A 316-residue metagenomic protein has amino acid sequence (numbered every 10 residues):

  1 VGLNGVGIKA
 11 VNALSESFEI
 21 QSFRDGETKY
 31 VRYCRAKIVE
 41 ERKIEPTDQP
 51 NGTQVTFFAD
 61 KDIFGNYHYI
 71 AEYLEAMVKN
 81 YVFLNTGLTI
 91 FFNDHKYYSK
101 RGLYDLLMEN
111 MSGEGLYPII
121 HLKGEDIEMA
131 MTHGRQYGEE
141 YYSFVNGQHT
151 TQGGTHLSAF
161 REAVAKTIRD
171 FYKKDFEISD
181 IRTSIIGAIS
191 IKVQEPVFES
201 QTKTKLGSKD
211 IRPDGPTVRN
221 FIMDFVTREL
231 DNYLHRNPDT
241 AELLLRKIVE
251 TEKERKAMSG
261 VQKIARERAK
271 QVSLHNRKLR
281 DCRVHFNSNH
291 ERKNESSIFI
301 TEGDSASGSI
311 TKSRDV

Functional and structural regions predicted by a protein language model:
V1: Glycine-rich phosphate-binding loop
N4-I8: Hydrophobic Leu site in an alpha-helix of the histidine kinase catalytic ATPase core
K9-A13, S17-V316: GHKL-family ATPase ATP-binding module
